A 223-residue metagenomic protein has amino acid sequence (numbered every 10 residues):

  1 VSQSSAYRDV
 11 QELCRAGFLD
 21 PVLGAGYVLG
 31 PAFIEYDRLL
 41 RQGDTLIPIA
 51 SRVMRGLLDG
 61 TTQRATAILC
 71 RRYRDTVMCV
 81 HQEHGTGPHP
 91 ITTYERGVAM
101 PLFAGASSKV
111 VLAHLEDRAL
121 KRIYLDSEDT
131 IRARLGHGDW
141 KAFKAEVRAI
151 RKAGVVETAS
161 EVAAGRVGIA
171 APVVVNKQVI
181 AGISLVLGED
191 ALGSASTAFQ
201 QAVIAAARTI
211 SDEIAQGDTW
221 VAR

Functional and structural regions predicted by a protein language model:
V1-G43, I47, R208-Q216: N-terminal helix-turn-helix
Q3, V10, M54, V147 (+2 more regions): Short amphipathic alpha-helical/adjacent loop interface patches that line ligand and macromolecule-binding sites
L19-D20, L69-C70, V173: A structural signal for short hydrophobic beta-strand segments in well-ordered beta-sheet cores
L23, Y73, V175: A cytosolic small-molecule/anion-sensing beta-strand core signal
V28-D126: Amphipathic alpha-helical effector-binding/dimerization core of metabolite-sensing transcriptional regulators
I49, V53, L57-G60, A202-E213 (+1 more regions): Generic non-transmembrane alpha-helical segments
R122, T130, A207-R223: Cysteine/selenocysteine-centered motifs that mediate thiol-based redox chemistry or coordinate metal-sulfur cofactors
L135-T209: Extended hydrophobic
